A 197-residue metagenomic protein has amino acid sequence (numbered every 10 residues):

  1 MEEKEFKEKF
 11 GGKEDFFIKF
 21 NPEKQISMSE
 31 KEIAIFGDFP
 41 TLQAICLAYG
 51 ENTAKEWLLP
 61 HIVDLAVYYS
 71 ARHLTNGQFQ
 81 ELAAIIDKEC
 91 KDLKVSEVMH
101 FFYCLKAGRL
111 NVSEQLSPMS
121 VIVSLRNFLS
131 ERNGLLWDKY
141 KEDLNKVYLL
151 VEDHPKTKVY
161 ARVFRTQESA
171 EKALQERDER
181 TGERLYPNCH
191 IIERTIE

Functional and structural regions predicted by a protein language model:
M1-N145, I196-E197: Charged interaction scaffolds used for protein-protein
E5, D153-H154, D178, C189: Generic low-complexity, intrinsically disordered sequence content enriched in small uncharged/hydrophobic residues
E142-Y160: Short aromatic-glycine-(Arg/Gly/Cys) micro-motifs in beta-strand/loop hairpins
L149, S169-K172: Intrinsically disordered, low-complexity repeat segments enriched in small/polar residues
V159, E171, Q175-E197: Short, mixed-charge low-complexity intrinsically disordered segments
F164-Q167: Conserved aromatic
